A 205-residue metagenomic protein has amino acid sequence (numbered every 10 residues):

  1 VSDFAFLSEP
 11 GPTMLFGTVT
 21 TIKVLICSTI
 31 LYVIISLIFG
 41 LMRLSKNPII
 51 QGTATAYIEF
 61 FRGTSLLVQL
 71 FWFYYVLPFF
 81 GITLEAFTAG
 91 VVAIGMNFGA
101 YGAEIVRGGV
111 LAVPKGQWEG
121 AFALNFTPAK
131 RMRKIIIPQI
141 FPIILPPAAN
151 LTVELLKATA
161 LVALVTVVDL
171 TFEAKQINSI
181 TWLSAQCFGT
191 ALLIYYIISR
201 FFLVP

Functional and structural regions predicted by a protein language model:
V1-P205: Transmembrane alpha-helices and adjacent helix-loop boundaries
